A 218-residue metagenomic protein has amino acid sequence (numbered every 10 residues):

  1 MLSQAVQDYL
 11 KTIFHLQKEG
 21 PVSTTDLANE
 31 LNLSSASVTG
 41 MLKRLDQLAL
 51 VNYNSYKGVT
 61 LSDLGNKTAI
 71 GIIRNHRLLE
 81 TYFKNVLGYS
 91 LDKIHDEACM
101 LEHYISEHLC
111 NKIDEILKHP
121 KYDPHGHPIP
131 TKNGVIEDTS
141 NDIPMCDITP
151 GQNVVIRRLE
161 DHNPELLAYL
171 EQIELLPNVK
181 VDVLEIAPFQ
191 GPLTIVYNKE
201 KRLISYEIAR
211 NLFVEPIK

Functional and structural regions predicted by a protein language model:
L2-L33: N-terminal helix-turn-helix DNA-binding core of bacterial DNA-binding proteins
A36, D92: Key DNA-contact positions within bacterial/archaeal DNA-binding proteins
L42-K43: Short, hydrophobic-biased segments on the C-terminal half of alpha helices that form "recognition helices"
D46-N54: A short, conserved structural fragment
K57-H76: Basic, amphipathic "hinge/linker" alpha-helix immediately C-terminal to the N-terminal HTH DNA-binding motif
H103-A209: Mid-protein regulatory/catalytic core that forms ligand/cofactor-binding pockets and protein-protein interaction
